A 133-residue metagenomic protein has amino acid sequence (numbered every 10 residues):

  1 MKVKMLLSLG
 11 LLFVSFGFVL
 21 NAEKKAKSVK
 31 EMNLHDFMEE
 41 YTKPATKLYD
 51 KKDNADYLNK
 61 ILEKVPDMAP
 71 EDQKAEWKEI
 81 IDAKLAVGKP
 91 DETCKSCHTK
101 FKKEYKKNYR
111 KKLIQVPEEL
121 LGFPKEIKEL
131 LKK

Functional and structural regions predicted by a protein language model:
M1-M5: Positively charged n-region of N-terminal signal peptides that target proteins for export
S8-S15: Bacterial N-terminal signal peptides
F18-T93, K102-K133: Extracytoplasmic c-type cytochrome modules immediately beyond a signal peptide or single-pass transmembrane anchor
S96: Short, cysteine/histidine-rich loop/knuckle motifs that typically chelate Zn2+
T99: Short Cys/His-rich local motifs and their 1-3 flanking residues in nucleic-acid-associated proteins and small
